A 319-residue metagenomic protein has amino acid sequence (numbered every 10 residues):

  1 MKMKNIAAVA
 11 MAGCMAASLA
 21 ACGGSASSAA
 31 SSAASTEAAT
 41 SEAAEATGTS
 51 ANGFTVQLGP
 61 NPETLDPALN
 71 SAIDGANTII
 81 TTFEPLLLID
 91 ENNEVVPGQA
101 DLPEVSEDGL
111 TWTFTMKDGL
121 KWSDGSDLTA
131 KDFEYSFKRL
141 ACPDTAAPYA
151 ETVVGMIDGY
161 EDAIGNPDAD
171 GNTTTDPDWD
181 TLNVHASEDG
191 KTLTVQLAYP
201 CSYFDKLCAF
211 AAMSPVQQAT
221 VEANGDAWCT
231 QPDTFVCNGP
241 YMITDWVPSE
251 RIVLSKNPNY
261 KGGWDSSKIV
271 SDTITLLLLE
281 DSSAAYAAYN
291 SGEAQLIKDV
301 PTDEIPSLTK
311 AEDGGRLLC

Functional and structural regions predicted by a protein language model:
C22-A33: Bacterial lipoprotein signal-peptidase II cleavage site
S50-P60, T111-F114, F133-S136, L193-T194 (+3 more regions): Short, well-ordered beta-strand elements
Q57-E107, V236: N-terminal lobe/hinge region of extracytoplasmic solute-binding protein
L102-V153, T194: Aromatic- and charge-enriched surface segment that lines or borders ligand/interaction sites
E134, P148-A219: Surface-exposed binding/hinge segments that line and control ligand-binding clefts or catalytic entry sites
W179, L197-K268, T273: Gly/Pro-rich hinge or "lid" segments in bacterial periplasmic/extracellular proteins
N259-S307: Ligand-site clamp/hinge motif
P306-C319: Ligand-binding "clamshell"
